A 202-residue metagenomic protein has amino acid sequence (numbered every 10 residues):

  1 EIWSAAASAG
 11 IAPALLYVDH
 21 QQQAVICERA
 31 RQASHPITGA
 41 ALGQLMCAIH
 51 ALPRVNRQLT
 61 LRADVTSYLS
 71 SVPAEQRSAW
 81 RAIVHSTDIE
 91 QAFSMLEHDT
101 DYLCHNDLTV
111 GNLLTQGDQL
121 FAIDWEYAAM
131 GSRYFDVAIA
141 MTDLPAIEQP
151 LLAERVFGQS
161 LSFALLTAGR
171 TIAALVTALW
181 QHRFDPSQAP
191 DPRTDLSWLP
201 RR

Functional and structural regions predicted by a protein language model:
E1-D64, S71, R81: ATP-binding pocket architecture of kinase catalytic cores
H20-Q22, Q116-Q119: Short strand-connecting beta-turns/loops that link adjacent beta-strands
R54-N106, Q116, W198-R202: An alpha-helical support segment within catalytic cores of ATP-dependent transferases
L103, F121-D124: Pre-DFG segment of protein kinase catalytic domains
Y134-L161, T171-P190: Active-site activation/catalytic loop segments of kinase-like enzymes and analogous catalytic loops in related
